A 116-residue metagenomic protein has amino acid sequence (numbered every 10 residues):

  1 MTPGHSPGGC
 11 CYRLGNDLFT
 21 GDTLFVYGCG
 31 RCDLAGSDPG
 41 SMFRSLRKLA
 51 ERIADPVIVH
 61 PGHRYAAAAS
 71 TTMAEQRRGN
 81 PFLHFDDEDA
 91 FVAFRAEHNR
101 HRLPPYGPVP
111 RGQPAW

Functional and structural regions predicted by a protein language model:
M1-P56, H60-P61: Catalytic core of the metallo-beta-lactamase
S37, R44-W116: Accessory terminal helices/loops
